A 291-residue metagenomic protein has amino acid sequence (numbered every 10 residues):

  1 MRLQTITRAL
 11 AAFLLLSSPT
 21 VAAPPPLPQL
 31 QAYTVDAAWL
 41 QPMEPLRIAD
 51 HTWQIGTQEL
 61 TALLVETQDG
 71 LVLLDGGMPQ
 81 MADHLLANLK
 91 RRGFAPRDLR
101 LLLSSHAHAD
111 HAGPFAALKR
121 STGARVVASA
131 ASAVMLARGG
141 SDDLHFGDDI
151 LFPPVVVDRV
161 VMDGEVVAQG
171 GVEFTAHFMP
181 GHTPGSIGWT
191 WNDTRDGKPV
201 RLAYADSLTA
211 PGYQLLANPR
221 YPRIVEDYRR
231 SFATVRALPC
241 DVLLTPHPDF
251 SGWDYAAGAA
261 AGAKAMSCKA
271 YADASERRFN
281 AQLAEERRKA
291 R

Functional and structural regions predicted by a protein language model:
M1-A9: Bacterial N-terminal signal peptides that target proteins for export
R8-S18: Bacterial N-terminal signal peptides
P24-T34, Q41-M43, R47-A49, D98 (+3 more regions): Metallo-beta-lactamase
A38-R92, P96, G188-A210: Conserved beta-strand hairpin/beta-sheet module of binuclear metal-dependent hydrolase folds, prominently
H51, V65, D75, L85 (+7 more regions): Divalent metal-coordination and catalytic microenvironments
L71, M78-Q80, V156, V166-A168 (+3 more regions): Metallo-beta-lactamase
Q80-D83, K90-V166, A263, Y271: Active-site HxH/HxHxD metal-binding segment of metal-dependent hydrolases
S267-R291: C-terminal regulatory/interaction regions
